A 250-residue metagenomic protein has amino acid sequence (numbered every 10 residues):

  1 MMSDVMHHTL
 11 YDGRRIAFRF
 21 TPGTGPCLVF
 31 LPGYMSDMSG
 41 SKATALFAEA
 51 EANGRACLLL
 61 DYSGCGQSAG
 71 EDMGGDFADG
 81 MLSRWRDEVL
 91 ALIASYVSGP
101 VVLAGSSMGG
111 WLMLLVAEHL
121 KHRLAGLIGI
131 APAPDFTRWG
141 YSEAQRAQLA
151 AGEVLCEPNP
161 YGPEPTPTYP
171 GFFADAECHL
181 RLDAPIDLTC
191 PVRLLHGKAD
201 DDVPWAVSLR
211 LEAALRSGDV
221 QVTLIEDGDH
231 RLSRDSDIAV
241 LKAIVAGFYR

Functional and structural regions predicted by a protein language model:
M1-P22: N-terminal cap/lid segment of alpha/beta-hydrolase-fold proteins
G25-G33: Short beta-strand element of the alpha/beta-hydrolase
Y34-F47, A206: The serine-hydrolase catalytic nucleophile loop
M35, Y62-A69, P134, D229: Alpha/beta-hydrolase active-site loop signature
F47-D72: Conserved alpha/beta-hydrolase
G66-Y96: Catalytic nucleophile-loop/oxyanion-hole region of alpha/beta-hydrolase and closely related hydrolase-like folds
Y96-S107: Alpha/beta-hydrolase fold nucleophile elbow
V102, W111, E118, R123-I225 (+1 more regions): The alpha/beta-hydrolase serine catalytic core
